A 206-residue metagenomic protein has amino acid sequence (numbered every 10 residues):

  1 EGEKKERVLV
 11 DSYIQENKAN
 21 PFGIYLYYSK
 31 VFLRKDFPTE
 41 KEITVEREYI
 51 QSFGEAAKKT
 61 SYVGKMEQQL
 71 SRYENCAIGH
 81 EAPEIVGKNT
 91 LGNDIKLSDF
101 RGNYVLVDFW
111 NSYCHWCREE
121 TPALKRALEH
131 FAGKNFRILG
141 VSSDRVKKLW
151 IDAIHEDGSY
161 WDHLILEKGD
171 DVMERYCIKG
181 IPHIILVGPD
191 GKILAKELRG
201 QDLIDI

Functional and structural regions predicted by a protein language model:
E1-I95: Oxidative protein folding and maturation machinery
A19-N20, R101-N103, G133, S159 (+1 more regions): Active-site acidic short loop of glycosyltransferases
I95-K96, L194: Generic structural signal for well-ordered beta-strand positions
R101-G102, F109-E129: Conserved redox-active cysteine motifs that mediate thiol-disulfide chemistry, especially di-cysteine Cys-X(1-2)-Cys
Y104-V105, P182: Alpha/beta-hydrolase fold active-site loops
L106-W110, G140-S142: Structural cue for short, hydrophobic secondary-structure segments
G133-L149, G158-D170: Thiol-based oxidoreductase modules, predominantly thioredoxin-like and allied folds used for disulfide exchange
S159, L166-I206: Thiol/disulfide oxidoreductase modules built on the thioredoxin-like
